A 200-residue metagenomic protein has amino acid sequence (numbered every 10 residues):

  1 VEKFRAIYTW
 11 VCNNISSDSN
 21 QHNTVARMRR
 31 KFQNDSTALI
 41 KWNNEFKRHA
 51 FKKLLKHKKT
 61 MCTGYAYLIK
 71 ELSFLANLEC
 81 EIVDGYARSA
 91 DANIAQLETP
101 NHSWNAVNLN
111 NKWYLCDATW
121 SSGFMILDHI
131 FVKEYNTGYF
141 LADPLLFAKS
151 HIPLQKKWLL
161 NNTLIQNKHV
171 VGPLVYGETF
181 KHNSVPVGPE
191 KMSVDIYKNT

Functional and structural regions predicted by a protein language model:
V1-K58: Secondary-structure boundary elements
K3, L97, N167-K168: Generic detector of ordered secondary-structure context
T9-W10, S16, D91-A92, Q96-T99 (+7 more regions): Domain-wide signal for the mature, well-folded portions of proteins, strongly enriched in nucleus-encoded organellar
A26-R30, A92, F124, L159: A sequence-level detector of short, solvent-exposed, charge-rich linear segments
I40-N44, T63-K70, Q166-K168: A broad, low-specificity signal for short, low-complexity segments enriched in glycine/proline and polar/charged
T63-L146: Hydrophobic/aromatic-rich core segments of domains that either
F124-T200: Alpha-helical and coiled-coil interaction segments, frequently adjacent to or embedded within charge-biased
